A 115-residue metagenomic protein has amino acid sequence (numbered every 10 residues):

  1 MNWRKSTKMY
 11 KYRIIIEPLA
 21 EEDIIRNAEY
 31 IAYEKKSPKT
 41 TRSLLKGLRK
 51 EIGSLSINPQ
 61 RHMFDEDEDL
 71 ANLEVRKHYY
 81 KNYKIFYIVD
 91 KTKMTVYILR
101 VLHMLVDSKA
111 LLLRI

Functional and structural regions predicted by a protein language model:
N2-G47: Arg/Lys-rich, positively charged N-terminal/basic patches that mediate binding to nucleic acids
W3-T7, K35, Y80-K84, I88-I115: Enriched for short, Lys/Arg-rich terminal
E17-L19, N58, L99-M104: Generic beta-structure capping elements
E22, K50, K93: Short alpha-helical
A28, S56-M63, K109: Short amphipathic alpha-helical interaction/hinge segments
G47-R49, H78: Hydrophobic alpha-helical segments of small multi-pass membrane proteins
R49-I57: Compact soluble domain cores
N58-T92: Basic/aromatic recognition patch in beta-strand/loop cores that engages polyanionic ligands
